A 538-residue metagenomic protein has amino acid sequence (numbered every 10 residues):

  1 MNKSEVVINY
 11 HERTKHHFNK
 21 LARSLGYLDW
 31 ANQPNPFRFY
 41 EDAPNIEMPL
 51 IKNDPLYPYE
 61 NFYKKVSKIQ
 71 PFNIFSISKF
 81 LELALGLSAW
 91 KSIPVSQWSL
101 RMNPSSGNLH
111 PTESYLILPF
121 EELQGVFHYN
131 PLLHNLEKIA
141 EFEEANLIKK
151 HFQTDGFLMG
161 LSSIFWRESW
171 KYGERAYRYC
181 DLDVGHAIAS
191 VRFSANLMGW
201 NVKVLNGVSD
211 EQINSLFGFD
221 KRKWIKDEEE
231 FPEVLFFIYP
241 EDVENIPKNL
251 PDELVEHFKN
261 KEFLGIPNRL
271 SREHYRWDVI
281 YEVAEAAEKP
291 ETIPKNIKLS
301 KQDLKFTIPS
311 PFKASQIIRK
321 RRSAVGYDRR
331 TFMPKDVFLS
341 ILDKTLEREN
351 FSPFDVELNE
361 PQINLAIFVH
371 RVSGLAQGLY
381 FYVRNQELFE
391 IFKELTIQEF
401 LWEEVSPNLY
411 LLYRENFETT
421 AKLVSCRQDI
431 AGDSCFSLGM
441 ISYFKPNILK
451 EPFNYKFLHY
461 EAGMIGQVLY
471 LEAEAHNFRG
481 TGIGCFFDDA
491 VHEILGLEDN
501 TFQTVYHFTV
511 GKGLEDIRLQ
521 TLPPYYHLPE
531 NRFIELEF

Functional and structural regions predicted by a protein language model:
M1-V468, A475-F538: N-terminal accessory segments that position/regulate proteins before the catalytic core
